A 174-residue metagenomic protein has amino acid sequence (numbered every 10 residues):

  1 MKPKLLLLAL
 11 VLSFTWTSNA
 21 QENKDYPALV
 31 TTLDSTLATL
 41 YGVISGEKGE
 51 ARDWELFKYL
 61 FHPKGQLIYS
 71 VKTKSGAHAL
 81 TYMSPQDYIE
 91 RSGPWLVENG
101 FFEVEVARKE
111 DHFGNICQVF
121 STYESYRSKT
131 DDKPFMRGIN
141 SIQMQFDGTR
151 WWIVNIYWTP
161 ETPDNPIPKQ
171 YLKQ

Functional and structural regions predicted by a protein language model:
M1-P27: Bacterial Sec-dependent N-terminal signal peptides
A20-Y59, Q174: Short, low-complexity N-terminal intrinsically disordered segments enriched in polar/charged residues
L40, F57, G65, V119 (+1 more regions): Hydrophobic pocket/interface hotspot
L56-Q66, T73-G76: Acidic helix-start/capping segments at beta-turn-to-alpha-helix junctions
L67, A77-T130: Surface-exposed, charged secondary-structure patches
V71-T73, S121-Y123, Y157-W158: A mature extracytoplasmic/lumenal domain signature
E103-E105, P134-S141: Short, surface-exposed coil-to-beta transition loops
R137-P166: Short beta-strand edge/turn micro-motifs at domain boundaries
